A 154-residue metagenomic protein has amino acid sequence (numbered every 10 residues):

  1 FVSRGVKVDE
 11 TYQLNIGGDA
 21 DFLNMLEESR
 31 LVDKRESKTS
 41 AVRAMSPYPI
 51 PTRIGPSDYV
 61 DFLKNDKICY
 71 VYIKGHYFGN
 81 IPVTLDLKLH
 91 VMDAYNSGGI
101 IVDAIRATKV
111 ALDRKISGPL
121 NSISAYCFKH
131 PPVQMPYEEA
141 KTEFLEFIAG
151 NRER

Functional and structural regions predicted by a protein language model:
F1-S117, N121: Active-site-lining helix/loop region of Rossmann-like oxidoreductase modules
N96-R154: NAD(P)-dependent Rossmann-like dehydrogenase/reductase catalytic/cofactor-binding core
